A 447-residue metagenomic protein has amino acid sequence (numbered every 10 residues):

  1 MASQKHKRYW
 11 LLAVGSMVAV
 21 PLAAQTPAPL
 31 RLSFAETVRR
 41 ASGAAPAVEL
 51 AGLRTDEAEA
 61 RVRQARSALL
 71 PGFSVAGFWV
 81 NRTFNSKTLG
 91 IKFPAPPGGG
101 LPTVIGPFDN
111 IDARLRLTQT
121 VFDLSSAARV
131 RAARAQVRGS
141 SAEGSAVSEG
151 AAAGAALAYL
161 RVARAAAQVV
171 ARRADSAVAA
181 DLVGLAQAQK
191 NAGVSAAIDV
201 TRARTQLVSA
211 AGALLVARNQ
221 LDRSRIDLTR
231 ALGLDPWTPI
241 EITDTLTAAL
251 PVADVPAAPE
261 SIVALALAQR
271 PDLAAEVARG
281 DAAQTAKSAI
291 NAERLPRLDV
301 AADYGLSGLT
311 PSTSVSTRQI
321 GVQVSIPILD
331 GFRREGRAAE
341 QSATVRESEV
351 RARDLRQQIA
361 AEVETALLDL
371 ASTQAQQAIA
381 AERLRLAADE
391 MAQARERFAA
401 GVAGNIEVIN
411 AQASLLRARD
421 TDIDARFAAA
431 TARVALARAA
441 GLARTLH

Functional and structural regions predicted by a protein language model:
M1-S16: Bacterial N-terminal signal peptides that target proteins for export
A24-W79, F84, Q119-T120, R134 (+7 more regions): Bacterial Sec-pathway N-terminal export signals of envelope proteins
T26-L30, A76-Q119, T245-P256, S288 (+2 more regions): Small/polar, glycine/serine/threonine/aspartate-rich low-complexity segments that form flexible
E49-L53, R66-S67, I105-N110, V121-S148 (+7 more regions): Sec/SRP-type N-terminal targeting helices
S67, S209-P236, T373, E382-G441: Short segments within alpha-helical structural elements
R114-R116, Y159, V263, G321-Q323 (+1 more regions): Membrane-embedded beta-strand positions in outer-membrane beta-barrel channels/transporters
S148-L265, D369, T373, E396 (+1 more regions): Periplasmic alpha-helical coiled-coil/stalk elements that build and connect Gram-negative outer-membrane
